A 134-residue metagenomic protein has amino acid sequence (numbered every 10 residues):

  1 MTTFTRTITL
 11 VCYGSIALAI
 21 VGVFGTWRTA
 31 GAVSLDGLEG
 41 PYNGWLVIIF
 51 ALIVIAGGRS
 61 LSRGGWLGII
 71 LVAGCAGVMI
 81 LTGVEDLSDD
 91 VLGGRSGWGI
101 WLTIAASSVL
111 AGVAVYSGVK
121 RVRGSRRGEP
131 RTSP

Functional and structural regions predicted by a protein language model:
M1-P134: Compact integral membrane and secretory-pathway proteins
